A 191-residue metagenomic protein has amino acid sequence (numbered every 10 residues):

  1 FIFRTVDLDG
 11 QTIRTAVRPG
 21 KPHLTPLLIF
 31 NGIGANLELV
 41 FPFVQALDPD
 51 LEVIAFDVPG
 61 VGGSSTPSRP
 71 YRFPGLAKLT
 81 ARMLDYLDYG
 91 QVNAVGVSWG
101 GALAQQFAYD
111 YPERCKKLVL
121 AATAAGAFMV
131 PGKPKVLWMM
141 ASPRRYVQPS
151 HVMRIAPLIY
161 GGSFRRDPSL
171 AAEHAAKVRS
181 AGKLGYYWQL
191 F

Functional and structural regions predicted by a protein language model:
F1-T12: N-terminal cap/lid segment of alpha/beta-hydrolase-fold proteins
Q11-G63: Conserved HGGG/HGGXW glycine-rich cap/lid loop of the alpha/beta-hydrolase fold
L39-V40, S64-P70, V130-G132: Conserved catalytic-core motifs of eukaryotic protein kinase domains, centered on the activation segment
P42, Q106-D110: Active-site signature of alpha/beta-hydrolase-fold catalytic machinery across serine- and Asp/Cys-nucleophile hydrolases
A55-V95: Active-site loop/oxyanion-hole signature of alpha/beta-hydrolase fold enzymes
G96, G100, A104: Gly/Ala-rich beta-loop-alpha elbow adjacent to hydrolase catalytic centers
Y109, K116-Y146: Flexible "cap/lid" loop of the alpha/beta hydrolase fold
V130-P131, S150-F191: Conserved alpha/beta-hydrolase catalytic His-Asp/Glu region
